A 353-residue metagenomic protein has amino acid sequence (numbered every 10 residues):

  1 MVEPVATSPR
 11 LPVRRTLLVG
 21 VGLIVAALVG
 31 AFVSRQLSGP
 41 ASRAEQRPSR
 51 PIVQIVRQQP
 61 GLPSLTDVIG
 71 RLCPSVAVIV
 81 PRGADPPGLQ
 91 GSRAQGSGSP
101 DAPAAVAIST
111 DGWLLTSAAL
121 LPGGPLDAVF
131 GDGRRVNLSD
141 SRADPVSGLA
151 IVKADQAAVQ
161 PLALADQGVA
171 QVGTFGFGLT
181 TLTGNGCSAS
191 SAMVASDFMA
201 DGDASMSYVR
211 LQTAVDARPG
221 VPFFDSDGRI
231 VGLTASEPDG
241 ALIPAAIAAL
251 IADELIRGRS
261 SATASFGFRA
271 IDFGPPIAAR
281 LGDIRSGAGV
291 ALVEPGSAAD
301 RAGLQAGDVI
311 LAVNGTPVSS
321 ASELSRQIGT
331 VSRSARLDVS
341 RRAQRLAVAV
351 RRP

Functional and structural regions predicted by a protein language model:
M1-V13: N-terminal Lys/Arg-rich, disordered targeting/topogenic segments
L18-V33: Hydrophobic membrane-insertion alpha-helices, especially the h-region of bacterial N-terminal signal peptides
S34-A119, G124-D127, G148, Q171 (+2 more regions): N-terminal activation segment of mature serine protease catalytic domains
G39-V53, S64-V68, S226, I230-G282 (+1 more regions): C-terminal cap/linker of serine protease catalytic domains
A102-A104, S109-S188, A204-V209, T213 (+6 more regions): Conserved active-site neighborhood of the chymotrypsin/trypsin-like protease fold
V106, A214-L233: Catalytic nucleophile loop of clan PA
G112, G173-L179, G228, A299 (+1 more regions): A structural signal for short beta-strand/turn segments enriched in small hydrophobics and glycine
S205-A217, G258-Q327, R333, S340-P353: PDZ/PDZ-like groove recognition
